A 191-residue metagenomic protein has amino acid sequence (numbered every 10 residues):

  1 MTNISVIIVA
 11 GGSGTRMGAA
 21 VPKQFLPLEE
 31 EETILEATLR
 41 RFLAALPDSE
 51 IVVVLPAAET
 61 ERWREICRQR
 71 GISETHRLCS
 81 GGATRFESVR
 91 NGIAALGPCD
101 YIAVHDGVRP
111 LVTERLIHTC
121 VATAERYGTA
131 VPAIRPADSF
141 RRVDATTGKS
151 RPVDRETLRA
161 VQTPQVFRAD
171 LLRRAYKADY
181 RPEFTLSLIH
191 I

Functional and structural regions predicted by a protein language model:
T2-E61: N-terminal glycine-rich phosphate-binding loop and ensuing alpha1 helix
L46-P47, R68-T75, P98: Short helix-capping segments at alpha-helix termini
R77, A83-V143, Q162: Conserved beta-loop-beta/alpha segment of the NTase-like Rossmann-fold superfamily that binds/positions NTPs
L111, P152, V166: Short aromatic/basic micro-patch
R151-V161: A recurrent flexible, glycine/aromatic-enriched loop bordering the glycosyltransferase active site that acts as
Q162-K177: Conserved nucleotide-sugar donor-binding and metal-coordinating catalytic region shared by glycosyltransferases
D179-S187: Donor nucleotide-sugar recognition loop
I189-I191: Conserved small/polar residues in nucleotide/adenosyl-binding loops
